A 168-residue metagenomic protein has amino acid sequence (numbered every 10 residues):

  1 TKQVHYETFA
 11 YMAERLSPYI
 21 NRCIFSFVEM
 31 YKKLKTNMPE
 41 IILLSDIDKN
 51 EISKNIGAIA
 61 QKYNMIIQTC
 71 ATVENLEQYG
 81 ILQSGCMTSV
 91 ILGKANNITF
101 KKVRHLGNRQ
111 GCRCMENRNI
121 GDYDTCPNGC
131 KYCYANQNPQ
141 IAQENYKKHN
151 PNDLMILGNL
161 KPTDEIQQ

Functional and structural regions predicted by a protein language model:
T1-N55: Conserved AdoMet/S-adenosylmethionine-binding subsite of the radical SAM
M30, V73-N75, N138: Short, solvent-exposed loop/turn segments at secondary-structure junctions
D46-R113: A C-terminal junction/extension of Radical SAM enzymes
T99-R104, N119-G121, P139: Active-site anion/phosphate-binding pocket segments in diverse small-molecule metabolic enzymes
G107, G111-I120, N150, L157-L160 (+1 more regions): Flexible phosphate-binding patches that engage nucleotides and nucleic acids
Q110-R113, R118-Q137: Local cysteine-cluster metal-coordination motifs and their immediate loop/turn environment, predominantly Fe-S cluster
N136-Q168: Short Fe-S-cluster ligation motifs
